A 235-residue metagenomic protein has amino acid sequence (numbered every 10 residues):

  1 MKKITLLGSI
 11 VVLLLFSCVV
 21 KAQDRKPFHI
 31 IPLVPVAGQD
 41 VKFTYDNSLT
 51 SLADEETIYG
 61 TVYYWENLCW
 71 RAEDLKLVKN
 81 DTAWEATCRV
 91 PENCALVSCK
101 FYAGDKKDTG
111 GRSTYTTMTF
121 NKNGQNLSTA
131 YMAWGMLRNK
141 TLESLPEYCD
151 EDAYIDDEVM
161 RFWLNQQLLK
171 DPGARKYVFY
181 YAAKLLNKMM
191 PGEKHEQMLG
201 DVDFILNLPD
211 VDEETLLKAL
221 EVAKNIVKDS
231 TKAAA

Functional and structural regions predicted by a protein language model:
M1-P27: Bacterial Sec-dependent N-terminal signal peptides
A22-A235: Glycan-association/targeting regions that enable binding to alpha-glucans and other polysaccharides
